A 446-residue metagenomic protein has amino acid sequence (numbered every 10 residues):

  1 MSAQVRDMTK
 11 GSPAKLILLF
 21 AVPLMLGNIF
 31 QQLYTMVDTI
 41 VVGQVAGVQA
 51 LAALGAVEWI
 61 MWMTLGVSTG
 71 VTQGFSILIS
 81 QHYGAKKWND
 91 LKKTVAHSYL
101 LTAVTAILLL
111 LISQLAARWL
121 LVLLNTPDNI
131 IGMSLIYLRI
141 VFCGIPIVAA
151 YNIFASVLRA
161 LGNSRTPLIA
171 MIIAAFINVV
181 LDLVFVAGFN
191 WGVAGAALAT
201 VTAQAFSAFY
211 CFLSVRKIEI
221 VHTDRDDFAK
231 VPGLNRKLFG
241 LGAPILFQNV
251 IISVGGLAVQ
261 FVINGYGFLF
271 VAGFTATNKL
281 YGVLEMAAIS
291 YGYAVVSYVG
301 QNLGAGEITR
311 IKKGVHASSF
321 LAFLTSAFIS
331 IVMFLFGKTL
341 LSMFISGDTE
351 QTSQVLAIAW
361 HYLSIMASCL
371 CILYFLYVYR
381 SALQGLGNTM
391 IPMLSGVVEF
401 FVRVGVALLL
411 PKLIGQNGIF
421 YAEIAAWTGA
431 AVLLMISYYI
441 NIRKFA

Functional and structural regions predicted by a protein language model:
M1-A21, I79-G144, G188-A243, V299-S368 (+1 more regions): Short alpha-helical transmembrane segments in multi-pass integral membrane proteins
M8-V45, W62-G74, L78, A103-L110 (+4 more regions): N-terminal transmembrane alpha-helices
L19-D38, I140, A174, A203-S207 (+3 more regions): Transmembrane helical elements of multi-pass membrane transporters/channels
I29, L33-A52, L121-D128, V184-W191 (+5 more regions): Helix-terminus/linker motif at the lipid-water interface of multi-pass membrane proteins
V42-W62, D128-M133, V193-A194, L234-L241 (+5 more regions): Interfacial/gating helices of multi-pass transporter permease domains
L51-L111, V148-P167, G273-G337, L373-S395: Small-residue-rich hydrophobic transmembrane alpha-helices
M63, N178-D182, S207-F212, V283-M286 (+3 more regions): Hydrophobic transmembrane alpha-helices of multi-pass small-molecule transporters
T72, I140-R159, P167-A175, A196-F209 (+4 more regions): Short runs within selected transmembrane alpha-helices of multi-pass transporters and secretion channels
